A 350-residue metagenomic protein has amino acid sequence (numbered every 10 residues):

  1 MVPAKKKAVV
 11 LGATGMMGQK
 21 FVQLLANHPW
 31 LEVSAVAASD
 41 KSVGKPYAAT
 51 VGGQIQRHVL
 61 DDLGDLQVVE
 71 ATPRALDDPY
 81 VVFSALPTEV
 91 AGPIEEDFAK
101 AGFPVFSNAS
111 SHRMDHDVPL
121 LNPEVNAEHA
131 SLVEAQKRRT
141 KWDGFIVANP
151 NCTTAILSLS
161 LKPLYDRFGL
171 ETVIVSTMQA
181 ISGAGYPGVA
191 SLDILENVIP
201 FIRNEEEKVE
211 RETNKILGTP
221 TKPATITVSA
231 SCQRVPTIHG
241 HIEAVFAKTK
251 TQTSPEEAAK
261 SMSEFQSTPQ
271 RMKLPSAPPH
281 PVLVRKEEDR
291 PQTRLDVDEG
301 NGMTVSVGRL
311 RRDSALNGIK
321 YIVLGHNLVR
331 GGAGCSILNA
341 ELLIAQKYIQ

Functional and structural regions predicted by a protein language model:
M1-F201, T225-T227, Q270, R294 (+5 more regions): N-terminal Rossmann-like NAD(P) cofactor-binding subdomain of oxidoreductases, focused on the glycine-rich
I181-Q350: Charged docking surfaces used in two-component/phosphorelay signaling
